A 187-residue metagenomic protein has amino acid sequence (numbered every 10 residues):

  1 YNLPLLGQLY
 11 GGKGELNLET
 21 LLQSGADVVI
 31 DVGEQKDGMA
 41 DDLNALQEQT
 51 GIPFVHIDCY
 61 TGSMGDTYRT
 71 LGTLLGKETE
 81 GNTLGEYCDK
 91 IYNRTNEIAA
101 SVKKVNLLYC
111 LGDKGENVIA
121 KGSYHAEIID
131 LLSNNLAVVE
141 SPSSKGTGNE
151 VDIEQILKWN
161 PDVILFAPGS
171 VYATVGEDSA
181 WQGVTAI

Functional and structural regions predicted by a protein language model:
Y1-S24, V28-Q35, A137: A short, structured surface patch at a secondary-structure boundary
Y10, V118-T147: Alpha-helical, coiled-coil/dimerization segments enriched in small aliphatic residues
G12-E19, S144-E154: Structural motif
L18-D31, I52, I153-G169: Proline-aspartate-enriched helix->loop->beta-strand connector
Q35-E48, P168-V184: A ligand-binding cleft/hinge motif common to bilobed small-molecule-binding domains
D37-D41, M64-D66, E116-A120, G146-N149 (+1 more regions): Extracytoplasmic/secreted cell-surface and envelope-processing proteins
D41, K90, G148-Q155, S179-T185: Alpha-helical scaffolding within the catalytic cores of extracellular/periplasmic polymer-degrading hydrolases
D41-N117, V138-V139: Extracytoplasmic substrate-binding proteins
